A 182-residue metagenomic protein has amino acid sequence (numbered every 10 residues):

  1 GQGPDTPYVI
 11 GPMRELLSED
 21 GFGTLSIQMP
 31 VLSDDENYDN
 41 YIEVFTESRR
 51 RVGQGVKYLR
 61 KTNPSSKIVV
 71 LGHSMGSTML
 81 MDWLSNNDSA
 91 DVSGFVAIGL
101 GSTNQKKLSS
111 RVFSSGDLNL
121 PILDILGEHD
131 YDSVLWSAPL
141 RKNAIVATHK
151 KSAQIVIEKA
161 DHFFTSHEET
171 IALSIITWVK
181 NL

Functional and structural regions predicted by a protein language model:
G1-S26: Short, surface-exposed "cap/lid" segments of acyl-processing enzymes
P4-T6, S33-Y38, M79-M81, N104-S109 (+2 more regions): Extracytoplasmic/secreted cell-surface and envelope-processing proteins
V9, N37-N63: Alpha/beta-hydrolase active-site loop
G23, Q28-S33, G101, A160: Short beta-to-alpha linker loops that shape the active-site pocket of alpha/beta-hydrolase fold enzymes
Q28-Y38, I42, S74: Acidic helix-start/capping segments at beta-turn-to-alpha-helix junctions
Q54-L118: Primarily recognizes the serine-hydrolase "nucleophile elbow" in alpha/beta-hydrolase and SGNH/GDSL folds
G94-H162: The feature captures the conserved acid-bearing segment of alpha/beta-hydrolase catalytic domains
H149-L182: C-terminal catalytic histidine-bearing segment of alpha/beta-hydrolase fold enzymes
